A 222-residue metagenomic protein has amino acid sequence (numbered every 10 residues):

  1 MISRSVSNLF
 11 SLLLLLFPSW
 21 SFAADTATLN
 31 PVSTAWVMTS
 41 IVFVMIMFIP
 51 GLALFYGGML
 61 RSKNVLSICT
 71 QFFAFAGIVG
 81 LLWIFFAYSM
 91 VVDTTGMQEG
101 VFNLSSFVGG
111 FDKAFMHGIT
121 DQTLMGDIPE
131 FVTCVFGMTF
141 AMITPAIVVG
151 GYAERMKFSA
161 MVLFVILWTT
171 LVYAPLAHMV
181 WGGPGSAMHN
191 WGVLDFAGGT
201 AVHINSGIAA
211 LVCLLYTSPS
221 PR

Functional and structural regions predicted by a protein language model:
M1-A24: N-terminal secretory/membrane targeting signals
A24-L214: Metal/cofactor- and membrane transport-associated sequence elements
Y216-R222: Conserved small/polar residues in nucleotide/adenosyl-binding loops
